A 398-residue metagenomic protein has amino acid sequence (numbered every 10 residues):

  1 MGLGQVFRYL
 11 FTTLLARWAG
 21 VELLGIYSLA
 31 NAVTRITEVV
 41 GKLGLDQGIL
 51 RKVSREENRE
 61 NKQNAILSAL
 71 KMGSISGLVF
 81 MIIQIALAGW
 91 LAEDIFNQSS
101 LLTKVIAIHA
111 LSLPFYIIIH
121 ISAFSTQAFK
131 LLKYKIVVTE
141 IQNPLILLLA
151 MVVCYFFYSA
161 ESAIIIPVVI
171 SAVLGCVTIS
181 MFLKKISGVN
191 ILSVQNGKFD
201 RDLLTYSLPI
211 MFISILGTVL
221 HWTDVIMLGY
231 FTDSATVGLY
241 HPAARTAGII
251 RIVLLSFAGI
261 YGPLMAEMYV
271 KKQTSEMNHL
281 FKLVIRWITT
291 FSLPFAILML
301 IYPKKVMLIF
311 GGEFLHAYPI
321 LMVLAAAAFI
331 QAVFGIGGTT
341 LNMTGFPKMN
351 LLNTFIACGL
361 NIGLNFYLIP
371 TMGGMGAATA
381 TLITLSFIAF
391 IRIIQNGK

Functional and structural regions predicted by a protein language model:
M1-Q47, S76-I85, S112, L147 (+1 more regions): Signature of the first transmembrane helix
Y9-L23, A92-I95, I215-I249, E267-M268 (+2 more regions): Helix-terminus/linker motif at the lipid-water interface of multi-pass membrane proteins
T12-T13, K42-E57, A128, A243 (+3 more regions): Helix-loop junctions and terminal segments of transmembrane helices in multi-pass membrane transport/translocation
L14-R35, T103-K104, I166, F199-Y206 (+5 more regions): Interfacial/gating helices of multi-pass transporter permease domains
A16-I26, F129-K133, L145-V177, M181 (+4 more regions): Membrane-interface helix-loop junctions in multi-pass transport and translocation proteins
A88-H109, S234, K282, M299-F329: Interfacial segments at transmembrane-helix termini and the short loops linking adjacent helices
L101, E161-P167, T178-H221, I260 (+2 more regions): Interhelical loop/hinge segments that connect adjacent transmembrane helices in multipass membrane
F115-I141, A325-I356: Membrane-interface junctions at transmembrane-helix termini in multi-pass inner-membrane proteins
